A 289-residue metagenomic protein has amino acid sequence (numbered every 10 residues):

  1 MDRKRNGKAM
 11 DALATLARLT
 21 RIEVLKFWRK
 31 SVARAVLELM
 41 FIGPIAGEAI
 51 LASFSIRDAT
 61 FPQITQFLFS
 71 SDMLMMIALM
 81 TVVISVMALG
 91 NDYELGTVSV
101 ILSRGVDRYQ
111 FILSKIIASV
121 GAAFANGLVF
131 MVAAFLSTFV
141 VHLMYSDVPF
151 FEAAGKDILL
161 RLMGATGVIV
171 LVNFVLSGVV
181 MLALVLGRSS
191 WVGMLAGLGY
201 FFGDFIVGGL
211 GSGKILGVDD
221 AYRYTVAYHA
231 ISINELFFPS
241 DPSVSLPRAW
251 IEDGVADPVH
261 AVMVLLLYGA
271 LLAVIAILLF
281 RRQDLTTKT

Functional and structural regions predicted by a protein language model:
D2-R5, A9-A12, A17-R18, F237-T289: Alpha-helical transmembrane segments of multi-pass membrane transporters/translocases
G7-M10, M40-A88, L113-V185, I231-S232 (+2 more regions): Secretory targeting signals
L16-W28, I101: A short amphipathic helical element positioned immediately N-terminal to and/or at the very start of a transmembrane
V24-M40, W191, T289: Membrane-interface helix starts
L39-G43, I117-A118, G197-D204, Y268: Transmembrane alpha-helical core residues of multi-pass small-molecule transporters, especially secondary transporters
A46-I56, G187-I233: Transmembrane helix segments
T81-S85, E94, V98, A133 (+4 more regions): Hydrophobic/aromatic residues in alpha-helical transmembrane segments
S85-R108, I116: Transmembrane helix boundary and interhelical loop/hinge segments in multi-pass membrane proteins
